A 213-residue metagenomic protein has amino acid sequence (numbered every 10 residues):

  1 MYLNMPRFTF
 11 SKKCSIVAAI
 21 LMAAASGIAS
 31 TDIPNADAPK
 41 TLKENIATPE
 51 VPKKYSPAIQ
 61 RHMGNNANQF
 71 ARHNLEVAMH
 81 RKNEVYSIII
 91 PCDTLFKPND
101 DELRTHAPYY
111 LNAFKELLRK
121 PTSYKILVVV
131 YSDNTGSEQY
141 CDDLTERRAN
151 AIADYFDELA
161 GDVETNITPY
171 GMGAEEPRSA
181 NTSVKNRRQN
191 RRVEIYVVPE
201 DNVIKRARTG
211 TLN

Functional and structural regions predicted by a protein language model:
Y2-V85, V203: N-terminal targeting leaders that direct proteins to extracytoplasmic destinations
V51-G64, F70, R81-N112, D133-Q139: Short, solvent-exposed beta-strand/turn patches at coil↔beta or beta↔helix junctions that act as interaction loops
M63-A67, K115, A153, D157: Generic solvent-exposed, charged/amphipathic alpha-helical segments that serve as macromolecular interface scaffolds
N66-H80, F96-V129, I195, V203 (+1 more regions): Periplasmic peptidoglycan-binding/anchoring modules of Gram-negative envelope and division proteins
A78, V85-P91, L95, K125-V129 (+3 more regions): Soluble periplasmic/extracytoplasmic beta-strand elements of cell-envelope proteins
S132-R208: Periplasmic OmpA-like peptidoglycan-binding domain that tethers envelope proteins to the cell wall
T211-N213: Short, solvent-exposed mixed-charge patches
